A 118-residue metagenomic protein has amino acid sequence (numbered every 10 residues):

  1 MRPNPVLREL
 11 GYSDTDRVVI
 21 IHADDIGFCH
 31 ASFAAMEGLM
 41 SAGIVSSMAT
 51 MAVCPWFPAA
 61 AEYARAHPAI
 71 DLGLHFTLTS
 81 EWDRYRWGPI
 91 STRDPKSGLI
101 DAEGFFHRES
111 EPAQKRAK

Functional and structural regions predicted by a protein language model:
M1-I20: N-terminal pre-catalytic segment of deacetylase/amide-hydrolase enzymes
G11, M36-A42, F57-D71, P89-D101: Acidic (Asp/Glu)-rich catalytic clusters
V18-C29, E111-K118: Active-site mouth loops of central-metabolism enzymes
V18-I20, V45-S47, A69-H75: Structural preference for beta-strand elements that scaffold enzyme active sites
D24-I26, V53, H75-E81, P112: Active-site beta-loop-alpha junctions enriched in small/polar residues
H30-P55: A short alpha/beta connector and helix-capping loop motif
A31-F33, W82-R86: Histidine/acidic-residue-rich catalytic or RNA/ligand-binding cores of hydrolases and nuclease-related proteins
Y85-R116: Active-site gating loops and adjacent loop-to-helix segments of metal-dependent hydrolytic enzymes
